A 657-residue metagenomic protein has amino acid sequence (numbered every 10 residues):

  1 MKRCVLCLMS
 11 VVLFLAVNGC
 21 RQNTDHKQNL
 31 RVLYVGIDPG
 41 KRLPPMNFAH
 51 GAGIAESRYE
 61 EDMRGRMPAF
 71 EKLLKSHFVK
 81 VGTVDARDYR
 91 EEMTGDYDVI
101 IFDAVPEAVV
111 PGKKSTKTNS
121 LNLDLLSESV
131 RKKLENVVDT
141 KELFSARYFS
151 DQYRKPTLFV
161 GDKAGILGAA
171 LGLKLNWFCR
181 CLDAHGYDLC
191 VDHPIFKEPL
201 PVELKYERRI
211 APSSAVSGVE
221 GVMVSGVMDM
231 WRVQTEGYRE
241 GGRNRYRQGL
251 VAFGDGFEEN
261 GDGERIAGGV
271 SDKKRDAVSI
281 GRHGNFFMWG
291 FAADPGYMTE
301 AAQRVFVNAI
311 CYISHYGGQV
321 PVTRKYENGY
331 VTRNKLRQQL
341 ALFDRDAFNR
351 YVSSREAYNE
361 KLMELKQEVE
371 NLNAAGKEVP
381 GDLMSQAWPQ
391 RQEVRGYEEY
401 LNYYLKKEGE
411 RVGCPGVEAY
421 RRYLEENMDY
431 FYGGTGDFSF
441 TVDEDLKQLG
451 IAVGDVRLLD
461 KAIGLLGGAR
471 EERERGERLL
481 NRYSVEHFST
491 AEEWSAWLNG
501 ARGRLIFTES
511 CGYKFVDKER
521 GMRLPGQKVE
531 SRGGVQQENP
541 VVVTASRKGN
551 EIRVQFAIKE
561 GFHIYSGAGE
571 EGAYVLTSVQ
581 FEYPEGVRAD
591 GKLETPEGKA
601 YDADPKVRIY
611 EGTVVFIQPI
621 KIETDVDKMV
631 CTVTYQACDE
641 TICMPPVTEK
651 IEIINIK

Functional and structural regions predicted by a protein language model:
K2-L8: Sec-dependent signal peptide recognition, specifically the positively charged N-region followed immediately by
C4, L15-Q28: Bacterial Sec-dependent signal peptides at the C-terminal "C-region" and cleavage site
N23-L30, E258-E418, R422-L424: Extracellular ligand-binding/catalytic regions of CAZymes and related secreted enzymes and adhesion modules
R31-I37, K41-A169: Helical hinge/lid and interdomain linker segments adjacent to catalytic or ligand-binding clefts that mediate domain
R64-M67, E71, T94, A146-R147 (+6 more regions): Extracytoplasmic/secreted envelope proteins and their assembly/folding machinery, especially bacterial periplasmic
F159-G261: An acidic, glycine-rich "communication" segment
D183-A184, L365-S531: Long, helix-rich interaction regions
R523-K657: Extracellular/lumen-exposed scaffold segments
